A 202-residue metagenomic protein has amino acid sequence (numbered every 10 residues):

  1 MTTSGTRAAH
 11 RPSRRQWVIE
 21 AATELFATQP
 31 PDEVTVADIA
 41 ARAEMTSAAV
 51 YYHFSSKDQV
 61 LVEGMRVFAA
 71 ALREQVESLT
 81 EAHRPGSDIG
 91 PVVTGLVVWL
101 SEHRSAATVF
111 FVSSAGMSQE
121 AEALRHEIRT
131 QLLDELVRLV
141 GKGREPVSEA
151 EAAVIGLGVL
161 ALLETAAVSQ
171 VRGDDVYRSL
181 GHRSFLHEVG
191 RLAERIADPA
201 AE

Functional and structural regions predicted by a protein language model:
M1-S13, E20, E24, V140 (+2 more regions): N-terminal intrinsically disordered/low-complexity leader segments
M1-T2, V98, E102, D134-K142 (+2 more regions): C-terminal peripheral helix-coil segments that are non-catalytic and often amphipathic
S13-W17, A21-Q59, E63: Helix-turn-helix
R14, K57, G64, F68 (+8 more regions): Hydrophobic/aromatic residues within well-ordered alpha-helical segments
W17-L25, A71, P91, G95: Pre-recognition alpha-helix immediately N-terminal to the DNA-recognition helix within helix-turn-helix or winged-helix
E63, E77-S105, P146-V147, I155-V159 (+1 more regions): Hydrophobic alpha-helical connector segments
A70-R73, Q119-R144, A153-L157, L180-R191: Amphipathic alpha-helical packing segments from all-alpha helical-bundle domains
V98-D134, V168, R172: Short secondary-structure transition hinges
